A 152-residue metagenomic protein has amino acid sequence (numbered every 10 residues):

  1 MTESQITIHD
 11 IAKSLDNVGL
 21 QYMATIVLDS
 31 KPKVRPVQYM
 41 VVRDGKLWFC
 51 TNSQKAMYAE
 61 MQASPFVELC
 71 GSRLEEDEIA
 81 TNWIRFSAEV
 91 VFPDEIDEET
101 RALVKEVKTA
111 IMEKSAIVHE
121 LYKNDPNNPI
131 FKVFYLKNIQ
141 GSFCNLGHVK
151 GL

Functional and structural regions predicted by a protein language model:
M1-G19: N-terminal leader/targeting segments and the immediate start of mature chains
T2, N82-L152: Charged, gly/pro-rich active-site loop segments
S4-H9, Q54-M57, K114-E120: Charged, amphipathic alpha-helical segments
K13-D29, V67-G71: A short, Trp-centered hydrophobic/proline-enriched beta-strand micro-motif
G19, R35, R43-G45, A63-V67 (+1 more regions): A generic structural signal for short beta-strands and their flanking turns/coil linkers
D29-K31, D77-A80: Short glycine/serine/proline-enriched coil/turn segments at secondary-structure junctions
Q38-Y39, V133: Short, surface-exposed charged micro-motifs
M40-E78: A short mixed-secondary-structure module that forms the rim of ligand-binding clefts
